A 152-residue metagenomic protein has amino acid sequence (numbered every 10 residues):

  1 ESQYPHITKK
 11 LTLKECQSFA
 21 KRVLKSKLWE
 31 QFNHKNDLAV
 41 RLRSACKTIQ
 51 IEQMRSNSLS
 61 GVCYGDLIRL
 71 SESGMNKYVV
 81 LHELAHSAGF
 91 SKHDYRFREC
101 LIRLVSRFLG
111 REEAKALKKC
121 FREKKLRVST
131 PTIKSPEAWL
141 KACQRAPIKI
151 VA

Functional and structural regions predicted by a protein language model:
E1-G74, F90-A152: Metalloprotease/metallohydrolase-associated module, dominated by Zn2+-dependent proteases
Y78-F90: Active-site recognition of the HExxH zinc-binding catalytic motif
